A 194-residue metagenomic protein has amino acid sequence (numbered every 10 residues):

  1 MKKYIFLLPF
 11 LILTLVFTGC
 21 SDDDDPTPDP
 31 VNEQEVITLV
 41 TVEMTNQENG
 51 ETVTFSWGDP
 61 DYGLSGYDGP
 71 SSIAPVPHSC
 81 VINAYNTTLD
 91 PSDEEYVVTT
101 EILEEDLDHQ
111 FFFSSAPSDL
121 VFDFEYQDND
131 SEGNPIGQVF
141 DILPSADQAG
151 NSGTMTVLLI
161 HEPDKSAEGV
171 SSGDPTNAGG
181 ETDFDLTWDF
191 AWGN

Functional and structural regions predicted by a protein language model:
M1-T18: Sec-dependent bacterial lipoprotein signal peptides
L13-T41: Bacterial Sec-dependent N-terminal signal peptides
I37-P91: An ectodomain-focused feature that recognizes extracytoplasmic/extracellular
N49-E51, N86-Y96, E162-V170: Short acidic/polar inter-strand loop motif in beta-rich domains
W57-S71, F122-D147: A beta-strand/beta-hairpin structural motif
S79, N83-A84, S145-G173: Internal, hydrophobic beta-strand segments that form the core of beta-sheet-rich folds
P91-N134: Extended, polar beta-sheet/loop recognition surfaces of beta-rich domains that mediate binding to diverse ligands
V170-N194: Short beta-strand elements
